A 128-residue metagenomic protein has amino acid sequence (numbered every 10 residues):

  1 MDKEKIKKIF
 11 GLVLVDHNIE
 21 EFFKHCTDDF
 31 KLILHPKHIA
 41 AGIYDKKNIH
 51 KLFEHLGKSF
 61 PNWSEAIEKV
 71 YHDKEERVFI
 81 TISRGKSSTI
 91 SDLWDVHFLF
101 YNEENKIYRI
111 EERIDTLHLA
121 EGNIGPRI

Functional and structural regions predicted by a protein language model:
M1-D29: Short acidic-aromatic low-complexity motifs
M1-I9, L32, D45-K51, N105: Short charge-dense sequence patches
E4-L14, P36-I39, L52-G57, E112: Short, mixed-charge, low-aromatic patches
V15, F30, D45-K46, T89 (+1 more regions): Intrinsically disordered, low-complexity, compositionally biased regions/tails
I19-K74: A solvent-exposed, acidic/Ser-Thr-rich amphipathic alpha-helical stretch
K51-I128: A beta-strand edge to alpha-helix "cap/lid" segment located at domain peripheries
